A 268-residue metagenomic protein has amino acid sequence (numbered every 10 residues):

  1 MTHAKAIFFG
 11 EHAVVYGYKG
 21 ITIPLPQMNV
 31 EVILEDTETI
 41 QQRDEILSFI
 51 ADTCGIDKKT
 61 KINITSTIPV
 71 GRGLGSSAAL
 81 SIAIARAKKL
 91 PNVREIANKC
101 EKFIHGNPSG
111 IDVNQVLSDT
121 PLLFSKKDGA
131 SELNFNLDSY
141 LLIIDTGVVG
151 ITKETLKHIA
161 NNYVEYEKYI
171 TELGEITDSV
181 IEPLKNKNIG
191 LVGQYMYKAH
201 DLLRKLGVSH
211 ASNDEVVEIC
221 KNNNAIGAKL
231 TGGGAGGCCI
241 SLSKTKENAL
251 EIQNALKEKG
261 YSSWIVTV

Functional and structural regions predicted by a protein language model:
T2-F9, A13-V15, T22-P24, V30-I56 (+6 more regions): C-terminal nucleotide
K5, A78-I82, I111: Short alpha-helical patches at coil-to-helix transitions and adjacent helical residues in well-structured domains
K59-K61: Residues at or immediately flanking beta-strands
R72-N92: DPxDG-like acidic metal-binding loop motif
G75-S76, T231-A235: Glycine-rich beta-strand-to-loop/alpha-helix junction loops that act as flexible
L80, C238-I240: Conserved short hydrophobic patches within well-ordered secondary structure
